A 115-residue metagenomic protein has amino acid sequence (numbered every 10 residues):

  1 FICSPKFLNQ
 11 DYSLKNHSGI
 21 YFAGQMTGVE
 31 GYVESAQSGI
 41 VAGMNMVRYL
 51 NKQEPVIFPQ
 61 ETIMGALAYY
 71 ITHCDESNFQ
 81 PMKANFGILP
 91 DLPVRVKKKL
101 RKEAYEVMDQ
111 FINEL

Functional and structural regions predicted by a protein language model:
F1-V29, T72-G87: FAD-binding beta-loop-beta segment adjacent to the flavin cofactor pocket
C3, Y21, E34-S38, T62 (+3 more regions): Generic recognition of stable, solvent-exposed alpha-helical segments in well-folded globular domains
S13-N16, V47-M82: Active-site-proximal substrate-binding core of FAD-dependent oxidoreductases
S18-F22, V47-L50, L89-L92: Short acidic (Asp/Glu) and glycine-rich catalytic loops that position anionic groups and cofactors
E30-S35, P55: Extended hydrophobic-aromatic, low-complexity segments
S35-Y49: An active-site-proximal "capping" alpha-helix that borders the catalytic cofactor pocket
F79-L115: C-terminal auxiliary extensions adjacent to catalytic cores
